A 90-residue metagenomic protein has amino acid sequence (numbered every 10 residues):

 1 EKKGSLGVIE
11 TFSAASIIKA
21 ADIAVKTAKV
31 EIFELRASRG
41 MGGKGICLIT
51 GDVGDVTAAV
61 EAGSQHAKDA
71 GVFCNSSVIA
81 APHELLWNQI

Functional and structural regions predicted by a protein language model:
E1-K44, T50-I90: Long, contiguous binding/interaction regions
